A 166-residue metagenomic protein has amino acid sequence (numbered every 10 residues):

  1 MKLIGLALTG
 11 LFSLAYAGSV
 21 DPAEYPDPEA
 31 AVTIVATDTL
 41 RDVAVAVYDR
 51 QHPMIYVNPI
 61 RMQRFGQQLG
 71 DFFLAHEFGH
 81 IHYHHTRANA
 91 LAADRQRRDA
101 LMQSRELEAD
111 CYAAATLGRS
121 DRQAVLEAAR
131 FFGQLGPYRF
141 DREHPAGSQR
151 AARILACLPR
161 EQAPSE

Functional and structural regions predicted by a protein language model:
G5-A17: Hydrophobic h-region of N-terminal signal peptides that target proteins for export in Gram-negative bacteria
G18-Q68, I81-H82, A88-A100, C111-E166: C-terminal capping/extension segments of zinc metalloprotease domains
D71, R105: Hydrophobic (often cysteine-bearing) scaffold residues that line and stabilize catalytic clefts of nucleotide/cofactor
F73, E77-H85: Catalytic glutamate of the conserved HExxH
